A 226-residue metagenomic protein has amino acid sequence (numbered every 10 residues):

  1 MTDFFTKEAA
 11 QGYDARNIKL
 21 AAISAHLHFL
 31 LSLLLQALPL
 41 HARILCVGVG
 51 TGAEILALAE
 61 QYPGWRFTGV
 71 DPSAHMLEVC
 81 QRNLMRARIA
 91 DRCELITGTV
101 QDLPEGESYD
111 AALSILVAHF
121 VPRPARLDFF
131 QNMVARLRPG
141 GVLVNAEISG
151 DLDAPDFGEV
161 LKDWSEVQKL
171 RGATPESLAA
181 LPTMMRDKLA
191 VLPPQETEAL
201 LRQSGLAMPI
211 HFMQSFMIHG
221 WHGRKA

Functional and structural regions predicted by a protein language model:
M1-P39: Conserved class I S-adenosyl-L-methionine
R43, G140-V142: Short glycine-centered segments of the SAM/dcSAM-binding site in methyltransferase folds
L45, T51-Q101: Class I SAM-dependent methyltransferase SAM/SAH-binding core
P104-A112: A short acidic, Gly/Pro-enriched loop at the edge of an enzyme's catalytic core that lines a small-molecule cofactor
S114-A118, N145: A short beta-strand submotif of the Rossmann-like class I SAM-dependent methyltransferase core that lines
L127-P139: A short glycine-rich, Lys/Arg-flanked "PGG" loop and its adjoining helix->strand segment in the class I
A146-R202: C-terminal alpha-helical "lid/dimerization" subdomain adjacent to the S-adenosyl-L-methionine
S204-A226: Core SAM-dependent methyltransferase catalytic element
